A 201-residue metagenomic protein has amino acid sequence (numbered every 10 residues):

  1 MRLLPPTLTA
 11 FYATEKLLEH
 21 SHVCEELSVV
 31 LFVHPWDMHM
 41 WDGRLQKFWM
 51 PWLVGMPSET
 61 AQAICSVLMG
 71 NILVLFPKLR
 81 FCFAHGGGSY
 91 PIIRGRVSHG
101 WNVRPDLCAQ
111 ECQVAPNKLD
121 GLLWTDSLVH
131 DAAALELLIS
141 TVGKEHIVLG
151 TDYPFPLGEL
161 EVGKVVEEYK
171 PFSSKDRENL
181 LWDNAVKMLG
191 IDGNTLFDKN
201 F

Functional and structural regions predicted by a protein language model:
M1, L27-V29, P77-R80, P116-L123 (+1 more regions): Short, well-ordered coil/turn segments that N-cap beta-strands
M1-G70: Active-site gating/metal-coordination segments in enzymes
L3, F32-H34, C82-A84, D126 (+1 more regions): Active-site neighborhood of phospho(di)ester-bond hydrolases with catalytic His/Asp-centered motifs
L4-L8, W36-M38, G86-S89, L128-H130 (+1 more regions): Active-site beta-loop-alpha junctions enriched in small/polar residues
A13-L17, D42-L45, R94-S98, A134-I139: Distinct, well-ordered alpha-helical segments
Q62, P105-E136: Aromatic-anchored helix/helix-loop segment that forms the rim or "lid" of small-molecule/cofactor binding pockets
N71, L79, S89, W124-T125 (+2 more regions): Mid-to-C-terminal alpha-helical segments outside catalytic/metal-binding sites
N71-K118: Aromatic-lined glycan-binding groove of carbohydrate-active enzymes
